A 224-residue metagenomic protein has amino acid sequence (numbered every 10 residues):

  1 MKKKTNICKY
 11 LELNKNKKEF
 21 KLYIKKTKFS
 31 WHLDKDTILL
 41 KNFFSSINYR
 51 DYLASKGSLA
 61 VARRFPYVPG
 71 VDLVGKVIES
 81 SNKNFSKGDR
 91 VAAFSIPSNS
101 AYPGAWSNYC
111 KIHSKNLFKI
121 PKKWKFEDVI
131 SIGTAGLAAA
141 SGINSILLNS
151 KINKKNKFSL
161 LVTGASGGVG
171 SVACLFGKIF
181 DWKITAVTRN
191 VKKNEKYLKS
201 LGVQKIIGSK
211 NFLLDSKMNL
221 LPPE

Functional and structural regions predicted by a protein language model:
K3-L11, I38: Short structural boundary motif marking the start of a folded domain
K18-K28, S58: Short glycine/threonine/proline-enriched tight-turn/helix- or strand-capping micro-motif at secondary-structure
S30-S46, S58-S98: Glycine-rich beta-strand-centered segment in the early N-terminal region that forms part of a ligand/cofactor-binding
R50-K56: Cytochrome P450 core scaffold surrounding the K-helix E-X-X-R motif and the conserved "meander" helix-loop region
D89-R90, Y109, I179: Residue-level marker of beta-strand positions
A93-L161: NAD(P)H dinucleotide-binding glycine-rich loop of Rossmann-like/cofactor-binding domains, especially the beta1-alpha1
I132-F212: Mid-domain Rossmann-like dinucleotide-binding core that forms the NAD(H)/NADP(H) cofactor-binding site
F212-E224: Short amphipathic alpha-helix with an adjacent loop that forms part of the alpha/beta core around
